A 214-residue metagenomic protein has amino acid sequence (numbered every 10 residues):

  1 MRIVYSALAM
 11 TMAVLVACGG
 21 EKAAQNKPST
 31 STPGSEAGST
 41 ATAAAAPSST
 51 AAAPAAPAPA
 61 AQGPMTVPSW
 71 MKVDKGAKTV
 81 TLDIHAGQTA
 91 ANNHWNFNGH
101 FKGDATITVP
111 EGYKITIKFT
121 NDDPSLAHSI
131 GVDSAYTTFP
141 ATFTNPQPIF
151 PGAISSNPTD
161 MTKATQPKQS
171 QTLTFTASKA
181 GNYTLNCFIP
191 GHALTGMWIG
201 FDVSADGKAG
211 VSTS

Functional and structural regions predicted by a protein language model:
M1-V16: Sec-dependent bacterial lipoprotein signal peptides
C18-P28: Bacterial lipoprotein signal-peptidase II cleavage site
N26-A56: Post-signal peptide N-terminal segment of mature Sec-exported envelope proteins
A43-A46, A53-S69, S125, S155-S214: Extracellular/periplasmic metallocenter environments
A58-T89: A eukaryote-biased signal for short, well-structured alpha-helical docking elements
S69-V73, G103-G131, Q171-K179, Y183: Beta-strand cores of secreted/periplasmic/IMS beta-sandwich domains, seen most often in copper-related folds
A77-K114: N-terminal edge beta-strand
H94-N96, S125-P167, A193-G196: Histidine- and aromatic-enriched segments that form or immediately flank copper-ligand environments
